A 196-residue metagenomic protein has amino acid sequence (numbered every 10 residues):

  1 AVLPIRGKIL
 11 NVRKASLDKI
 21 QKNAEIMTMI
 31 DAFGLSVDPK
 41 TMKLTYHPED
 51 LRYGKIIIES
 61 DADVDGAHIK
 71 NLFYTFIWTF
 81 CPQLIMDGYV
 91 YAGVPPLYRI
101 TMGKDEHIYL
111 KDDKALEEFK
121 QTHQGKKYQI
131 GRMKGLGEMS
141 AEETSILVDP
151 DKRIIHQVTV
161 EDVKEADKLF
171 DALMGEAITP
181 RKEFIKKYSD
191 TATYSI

Functional and structural regions predicted by a protein language model:
A1-I196: Conserved phosphate-chemistry cores used by DNA topoisomerases
